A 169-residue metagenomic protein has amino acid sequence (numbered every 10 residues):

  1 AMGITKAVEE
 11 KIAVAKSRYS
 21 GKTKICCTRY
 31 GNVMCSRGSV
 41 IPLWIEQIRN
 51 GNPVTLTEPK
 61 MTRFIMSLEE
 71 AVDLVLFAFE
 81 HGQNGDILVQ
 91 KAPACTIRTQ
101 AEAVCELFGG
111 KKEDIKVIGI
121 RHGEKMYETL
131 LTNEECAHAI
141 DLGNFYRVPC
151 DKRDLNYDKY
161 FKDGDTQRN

Functional and structural regions predicted by a protein language model:
M2: Catalytic tyrosine of NAD(P)H-dependent dehydrogenase/reductases that use a Tyr as the general acid/base
T5: Active-site helix of classical SDR
E10-N169: Strand-loop microenvironment adjacent to phosphate/nucleotide-handling motifs in alpha/beta enzyme folds
